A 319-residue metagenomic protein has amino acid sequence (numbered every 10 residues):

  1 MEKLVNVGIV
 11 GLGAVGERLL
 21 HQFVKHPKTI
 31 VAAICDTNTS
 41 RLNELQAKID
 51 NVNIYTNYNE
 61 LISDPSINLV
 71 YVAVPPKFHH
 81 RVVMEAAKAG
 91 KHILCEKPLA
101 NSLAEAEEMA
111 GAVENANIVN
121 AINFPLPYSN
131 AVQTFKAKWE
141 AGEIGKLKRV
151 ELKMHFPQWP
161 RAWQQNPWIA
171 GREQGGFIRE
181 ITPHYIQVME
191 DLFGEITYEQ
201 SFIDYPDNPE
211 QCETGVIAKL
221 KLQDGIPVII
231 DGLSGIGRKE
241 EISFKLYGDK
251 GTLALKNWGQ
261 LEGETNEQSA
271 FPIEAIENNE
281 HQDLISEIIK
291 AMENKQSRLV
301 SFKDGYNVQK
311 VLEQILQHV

Functional and structural regions predicted by a protein language model:
M1-I49: N-terminal Rossmann-like dinucleotide-binding module
M1-L4, T29, L69-Y71, Q223 (+1 more regions): C-terminal helix-rich "cap/oligomerization" subdomain common to oxidoreductases
L19, S40, I49-A112: Beta-loop-alpha module in the N-terminal Rossmann-like domain of NAD(P)-dependent dehydrogenases, especially those
T37, L255, E274-S286: Active-site loop of classical SDR/Rossmann-like NAD(P)-dependent oxidoreductases, centered on the catalytic Tyr-X3-Lys
T56, L94-C95, N120-I122, I230 (+1 more regions): Hydrophobic residues in well-ordered beta-strands that form the structural core
E108-P125, K146-K148: Rossmann-fold dehydrogenase core element
L126-F202, P206-P209: Predominantly a Rossmann-like dinucleotide-binding segment in NAD(P)-dependent oxidoreductases
E180, I186-Q260, S286-Q296: Contiguous beta-strand/loop segments that form the cofactor/metal-binding neighborhood of enzyme cores
